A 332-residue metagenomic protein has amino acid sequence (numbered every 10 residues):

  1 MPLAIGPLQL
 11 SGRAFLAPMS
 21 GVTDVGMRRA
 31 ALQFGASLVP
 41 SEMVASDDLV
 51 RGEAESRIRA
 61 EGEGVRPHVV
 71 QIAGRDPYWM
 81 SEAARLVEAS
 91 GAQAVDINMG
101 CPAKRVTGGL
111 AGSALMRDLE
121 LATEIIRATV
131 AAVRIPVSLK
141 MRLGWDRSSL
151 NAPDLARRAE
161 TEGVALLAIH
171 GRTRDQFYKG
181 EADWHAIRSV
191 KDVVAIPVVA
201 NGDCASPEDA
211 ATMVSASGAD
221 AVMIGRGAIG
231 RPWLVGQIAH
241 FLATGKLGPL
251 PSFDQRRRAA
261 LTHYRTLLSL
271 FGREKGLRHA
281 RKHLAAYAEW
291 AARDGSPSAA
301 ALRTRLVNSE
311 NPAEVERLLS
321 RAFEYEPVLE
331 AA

Functional and structural regions predicted by a protein language model:
M1-P2, L10-F15, S20, V25-G26 (+6 more regions): Alpha/beta catalytic cores of nucleotide-metabolism and tRNA/nucleoside-modifying enzymes
P2-A4, M19-Q93: Glycine-rich, positively charged N-terminal anion/phosphate-binding segment
L3-F15, D47-P67, C101, V106-G109 (+2 more regions): N-terminal small/glycine-rich loop or linker at the start of catalytic domains across soluble metabolic enzymes
A14-P18, V39-S41, H68-I72, V95 (+4 more regions): Hydrophobic faces of well-ordered beta-strands that scaffold small-molecule active sites in alpha/beta enzyme cores
M19, V44-S46, A73-R75, G100-P102 (+4 more regions): Active-site beta-loop-alpha junctions enriched in small/polar residues
Q33, S81-A111, L119-I196, T212: Alpha/beta enzyme core
